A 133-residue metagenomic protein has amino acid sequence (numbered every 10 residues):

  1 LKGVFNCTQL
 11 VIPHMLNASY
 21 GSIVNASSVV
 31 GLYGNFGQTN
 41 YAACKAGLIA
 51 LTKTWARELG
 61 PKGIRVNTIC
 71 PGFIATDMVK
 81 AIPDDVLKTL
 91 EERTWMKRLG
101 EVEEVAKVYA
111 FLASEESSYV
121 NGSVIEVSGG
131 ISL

Functional and structural regions predicted by a protein language model:
F5, T68, E91-E116, V120 (+1 more regions): C-terminal helical subdomain
T8, C44, T52: Active-site helix of classical SDR
L10-S22: A short helix-coil junction within the Rossmann-fold of NAD(P)-dependent oxidoreductases
P13, R57-P61, S118: Alpha-helical segment proximal to the catalytic Tyr-Lys
S28: Residue(s) in the substrate-gating loop at a strand-loop-helix junction that position the organic substrate next
G34-A42, T54: Active-site loop-to-helix junction immediately N-terminal to the catalytic Tyr of the SDR YXXXK motif in Rossmann-fold
I49, C70-A81: Short, flexible catalytic-loop segment of classical short-chain dehydrogenase/reductase
